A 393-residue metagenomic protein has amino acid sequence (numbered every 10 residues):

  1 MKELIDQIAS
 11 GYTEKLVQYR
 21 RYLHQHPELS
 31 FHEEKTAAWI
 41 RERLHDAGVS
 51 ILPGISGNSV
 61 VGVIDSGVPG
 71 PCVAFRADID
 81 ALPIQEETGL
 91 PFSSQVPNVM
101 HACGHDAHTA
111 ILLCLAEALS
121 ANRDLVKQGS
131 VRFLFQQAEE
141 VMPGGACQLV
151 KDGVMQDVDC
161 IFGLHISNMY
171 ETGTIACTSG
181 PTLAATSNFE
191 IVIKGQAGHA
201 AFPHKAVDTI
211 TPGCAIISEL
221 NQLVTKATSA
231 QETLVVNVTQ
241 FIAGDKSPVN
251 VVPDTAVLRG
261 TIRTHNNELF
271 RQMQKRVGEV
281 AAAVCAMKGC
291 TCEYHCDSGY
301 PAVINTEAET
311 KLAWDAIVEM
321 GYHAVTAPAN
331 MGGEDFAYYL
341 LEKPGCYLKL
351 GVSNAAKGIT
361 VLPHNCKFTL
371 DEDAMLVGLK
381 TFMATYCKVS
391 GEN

Functional and structural regions predicted by a protein language model:
M1-H101, D106, A110-L113, E117-G129: Acidic/His- and Gly-rich active-site-bordering loop/insert found across diverse amide/peptide-bond hydrolases
M1-L4, Y12-K15, Y19, H32-R43 (+18 more regions): General structural feature for long, well-ordered alpha-helical segments within catalytic domains of soluble enzymes
L23, G62, F75, H105 (+8 more regions): Divalent metal-coordination and catalytic microenvironments
H24-H26, H101, H105-H108, H165 (+2 more regions): Histidine-centered active-site/metal-ligand motif
V61, L82-I84, T88-M100, A107 (+2 more regions): Histidine/acidic-residue-rich, glycine-tolerant segments that coordinate divalent metal ions
R76, F189-I191, Y347-S353: Non-cysteine beta-strand/loop elements that form the S-adenosyl-L-methionine
C214-N393: Metal-dependent amide/peptide-bond hydrolase catalytic core, centered on the "pita-bread" metallohydrolase fold
